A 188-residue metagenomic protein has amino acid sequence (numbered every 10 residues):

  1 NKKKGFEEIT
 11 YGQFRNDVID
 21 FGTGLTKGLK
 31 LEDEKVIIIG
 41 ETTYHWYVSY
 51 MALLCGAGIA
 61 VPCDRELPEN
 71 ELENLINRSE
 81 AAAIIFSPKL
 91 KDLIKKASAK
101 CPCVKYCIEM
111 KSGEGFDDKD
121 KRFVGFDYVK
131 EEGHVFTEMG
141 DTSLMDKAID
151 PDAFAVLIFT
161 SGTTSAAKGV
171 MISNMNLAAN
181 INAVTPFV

Functional and structural regions predicted by a protein language model:
K4-E8, G22-N70: Conserved AMP-binding/adenylate-forming
E8-I9, V124, I149, A155 (+1 more regions): A broad, structural micro-motif
R15-T23, P151, V170-V188: Conserved structural elements of the adenylate-forming
I19-T23, N77-E80, H134, S165 (+1 more regions): Solvent-exposed alpha-helix faces
G22-L25, E73, K95, D146 (+1 more regions): Short hydrophobic/charged patches on amphipathic alpha-helices used for structural packing and interfaces
G28, C55-E132: Structural core segment of the AMP-binding/adenylate-forming
H134-F159, A166: Conserved pre-ATP/AMP-binding loop-to-beta segment of ANL
